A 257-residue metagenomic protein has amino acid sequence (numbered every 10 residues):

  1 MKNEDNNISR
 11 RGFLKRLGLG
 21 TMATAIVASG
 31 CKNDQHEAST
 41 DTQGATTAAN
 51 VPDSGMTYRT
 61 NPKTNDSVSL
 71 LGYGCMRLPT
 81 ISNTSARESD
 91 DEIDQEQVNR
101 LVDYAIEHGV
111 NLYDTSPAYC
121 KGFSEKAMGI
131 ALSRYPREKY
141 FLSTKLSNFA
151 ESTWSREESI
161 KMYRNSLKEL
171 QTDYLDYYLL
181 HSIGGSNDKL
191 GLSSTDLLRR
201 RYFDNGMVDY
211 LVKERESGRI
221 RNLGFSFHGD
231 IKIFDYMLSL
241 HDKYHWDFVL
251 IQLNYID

Functional and structural regions predicted by a protein language model:
K2-Y140, Y210, E216: N-terminal binding-site loop/beta-alpha segment at the start of enzyme catalytic domains that lines or forms
L17, Y119, L146, F227-H228: Conserved residues at beta->alpha junctions
Y73, S143, F225: Active-site neighborhood of phospho(di)ester-bond hydrolases with catalytic His/Asp-centered motifs
S82, T153-D257: Glycine/proline-rich, positively charged, aromatic-decorated active-site loop/lid region on the catalytic face
T115, T144, T172: Ser/Thr-centric signal marking residues that sit in or immediately flank functional binding/regulatory motifs
P117-Y119, S147-S152, N254-D257: Short histidine/acidic/glycine/proline-rich micro-motifs that form metal- and phosphate-coordinating active-site loops
I130-Y135, E151, K168-Q171: Short, charge-rich binding segments
Y135, K139-R156, H181-G184: Structural motif corresponding to the early beta-alpha repeats
